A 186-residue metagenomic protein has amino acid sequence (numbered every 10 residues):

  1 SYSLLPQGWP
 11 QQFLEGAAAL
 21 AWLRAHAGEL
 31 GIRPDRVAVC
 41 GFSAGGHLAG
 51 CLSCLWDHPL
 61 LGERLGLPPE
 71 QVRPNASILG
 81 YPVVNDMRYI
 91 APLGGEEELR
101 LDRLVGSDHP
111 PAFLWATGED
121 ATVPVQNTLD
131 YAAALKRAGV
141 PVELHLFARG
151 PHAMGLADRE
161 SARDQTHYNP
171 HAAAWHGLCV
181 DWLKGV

Functional and structural regions predicted by a protein language model:
S1-I32, H47, D57, P151-H171: Serine-hydrolase catalytic machinery in alpha/beta-hydrolase-like enzymes
L14, A18-L101, S107: Primarily recognizes the serine-hydrolase "nucleophile elbow" in alpha/beta-hydrolase and SGNH/GDSL folds
V37, A112, V142: Hydrophobic anchor at the start of a short beta-strand that flanks the dinucleotide cofactor-binding loop
I78-G80, F113-W115, H145: Hydrophobic/aromatic beta-strand patches that form the interior of the parallel beta-sheet core in alpha/beta enzyme
D108, L114-A116, D120: Short beta-strand/loop motif that positions the catalytic acidic residue of the alpha/beta-hydrolase fold
G118-A121, R149-P151: Acidic beta-to-alpha connecting loop that harbors the catalytic carboxylate
A121-D130: Conserved alpha/beta-hydrolase "acid-adjacent" motif
L129, K136-V186: C-terminal catalytic histidine-bearing segment of alpha/beta-hydrolase fold enzymes
